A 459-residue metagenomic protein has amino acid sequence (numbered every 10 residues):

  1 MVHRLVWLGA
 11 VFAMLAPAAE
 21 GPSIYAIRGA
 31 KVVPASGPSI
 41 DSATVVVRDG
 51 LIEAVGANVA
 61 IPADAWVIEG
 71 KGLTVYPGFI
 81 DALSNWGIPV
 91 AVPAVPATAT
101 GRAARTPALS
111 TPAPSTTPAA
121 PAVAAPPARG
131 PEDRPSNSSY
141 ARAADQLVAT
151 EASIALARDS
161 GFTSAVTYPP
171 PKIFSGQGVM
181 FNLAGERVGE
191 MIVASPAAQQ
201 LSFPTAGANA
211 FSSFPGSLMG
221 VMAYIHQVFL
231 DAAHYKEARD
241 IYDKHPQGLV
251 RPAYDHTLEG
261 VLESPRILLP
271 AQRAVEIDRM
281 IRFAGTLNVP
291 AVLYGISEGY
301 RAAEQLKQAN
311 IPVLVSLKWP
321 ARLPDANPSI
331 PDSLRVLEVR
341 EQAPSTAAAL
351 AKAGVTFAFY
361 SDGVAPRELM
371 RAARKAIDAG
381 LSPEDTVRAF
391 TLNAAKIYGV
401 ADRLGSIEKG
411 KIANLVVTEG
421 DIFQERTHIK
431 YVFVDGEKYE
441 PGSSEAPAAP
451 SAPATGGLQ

Functional and structural regions predicted by a protein language model:
R4-A16: Bacterial N-terminal signal peptides
A16-P22: Boundary at the C-terminal end of the N-terminal hydrophobic targeting segment
S23, V32, S36-G78, V92-V95: Histidine-rich, glycine-flanked metal-binding segment
A30, D41, K396, E408-P450: C-terminal cap of metal-dependent C-N hydrolases
A30, V45, G50, G72 (+10 more regions): Divalent metal-coordination and catalytic microenvironments
L73-S160, A165-Y168: Metal-associated gating/positioning segment near the N- to mid-region
S110, L147-E298, H428: Polyanionic/metal-chelating signatures
Y140, R266, P312-T418, T427: His/Asp/Glu-enriched, well-ordered alpha-helical/loop segment that forms or immediately abuts the divalent-metal
